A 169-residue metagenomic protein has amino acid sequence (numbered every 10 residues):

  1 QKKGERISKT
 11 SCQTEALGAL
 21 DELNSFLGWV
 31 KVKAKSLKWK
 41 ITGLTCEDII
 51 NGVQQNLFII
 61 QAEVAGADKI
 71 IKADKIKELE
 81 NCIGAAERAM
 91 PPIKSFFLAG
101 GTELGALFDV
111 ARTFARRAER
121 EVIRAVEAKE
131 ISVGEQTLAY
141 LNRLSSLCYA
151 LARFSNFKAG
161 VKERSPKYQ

Functional and structural regions predicted by a protein language model:
Q1-Q169: Phosphate/pyrophosphate-binding loop motifs in nucleotide- or prenyl diphosphate-using proteins
